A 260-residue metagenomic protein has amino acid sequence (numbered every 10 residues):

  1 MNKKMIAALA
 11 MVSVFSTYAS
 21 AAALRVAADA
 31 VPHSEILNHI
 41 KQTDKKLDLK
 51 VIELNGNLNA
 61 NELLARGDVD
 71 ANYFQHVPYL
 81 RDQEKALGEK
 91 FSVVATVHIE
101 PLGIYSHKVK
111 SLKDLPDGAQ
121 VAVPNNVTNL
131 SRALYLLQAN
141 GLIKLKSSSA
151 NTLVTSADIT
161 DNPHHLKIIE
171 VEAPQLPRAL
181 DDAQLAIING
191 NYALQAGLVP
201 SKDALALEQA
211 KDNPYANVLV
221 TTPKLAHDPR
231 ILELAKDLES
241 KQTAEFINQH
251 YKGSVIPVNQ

Functional and structural regions predicted by a protein language model:
A27-I52, L63: Short, polar/charged alpha-helical segment
V31, N55-N57, A71-R81, H98 (+3 more regions): Beta->alpha turn/N-cap motifs
I52-E62, S149-R178: Short helix-initiation/N-cap motifs at beta->coil->alpha
A65-Q75, A119, L142, H164-L166 (+1 more regions): Alpha-to-beta junction loops
D82-V94, K108-V109, D182, I187 (+1 more regions): Ligand-binding "clamshell"
V94-I143, A244: A conserved helix-loop-strand patch within extracytoplasmic ligand-binding domains of the periplasmic binding
A95-S106, A196-L238, V255-Q260: Periplasmic-binding protein-like
S131-Q138, L238-V258: Periplasmic-binding protein-like
